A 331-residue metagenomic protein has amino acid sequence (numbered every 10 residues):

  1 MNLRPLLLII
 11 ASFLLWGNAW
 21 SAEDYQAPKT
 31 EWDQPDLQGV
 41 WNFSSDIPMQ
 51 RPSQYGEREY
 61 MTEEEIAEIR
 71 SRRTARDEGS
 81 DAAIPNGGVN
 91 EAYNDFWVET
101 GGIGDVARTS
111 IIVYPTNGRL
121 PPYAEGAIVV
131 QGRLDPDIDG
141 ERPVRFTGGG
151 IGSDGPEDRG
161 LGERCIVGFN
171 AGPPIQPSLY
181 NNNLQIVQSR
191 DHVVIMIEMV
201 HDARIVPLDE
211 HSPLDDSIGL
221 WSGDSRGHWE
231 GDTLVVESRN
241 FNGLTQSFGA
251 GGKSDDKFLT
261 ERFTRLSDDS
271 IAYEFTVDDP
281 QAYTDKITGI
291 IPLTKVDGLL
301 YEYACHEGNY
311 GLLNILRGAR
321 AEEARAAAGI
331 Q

Functional and structural regions predicted by a protein language model:
M1-L7: Bacterial N-terminal signal peptides that target proteins for export
L7-G17: Bacterial N-terminal signal peptides
W20-Q331: PEST-like low-complexity, intrinsically disordered acidic/proline/serine-rich tracts that flank trafficking/processing
